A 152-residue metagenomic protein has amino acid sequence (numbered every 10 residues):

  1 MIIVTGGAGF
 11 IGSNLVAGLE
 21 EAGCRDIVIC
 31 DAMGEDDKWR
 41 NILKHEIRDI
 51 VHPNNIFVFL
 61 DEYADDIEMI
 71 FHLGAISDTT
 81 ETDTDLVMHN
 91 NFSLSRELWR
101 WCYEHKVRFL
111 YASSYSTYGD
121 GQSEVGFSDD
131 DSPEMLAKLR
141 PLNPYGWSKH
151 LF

Functional and structural regions predicted by a protein language model:
I2-C24: N-terminal Rossmann NAD(P)H-binding glycine-rich loop of SDR-like oxidoreductase domains
T5, C30, I70-G74, F109-Y115: SDR active-site strand-loop-helix element
C24, E104-R108: A short helix->loop->beta-strand "cap" motif at the edges of active sites that frequently abuts
V28-I56: Glycine-rich phosphate-binding loop and adjoining beta1-alpha1-beta2 segment of Rossmann-like nucleotide-binding folds
K44, P53-N90, G119: NAD(P)H-binding glycine-rich loop region in Rossmannoid oxidoreductase-like domains and their noncatalytic homologs
A75-D85, S114-N143: Active-site "gating" loop of Rossmann-like NAD(P)-dependent oxidoreductase/epimerase domains
N90-S95, C102, L110, S148-K149: Short alpha-helix in the Rossmann-fold core of NAD(P)-dependent oxidoreductases
E104, L139-F152: Active-site Tyr-X1-5-Lys
